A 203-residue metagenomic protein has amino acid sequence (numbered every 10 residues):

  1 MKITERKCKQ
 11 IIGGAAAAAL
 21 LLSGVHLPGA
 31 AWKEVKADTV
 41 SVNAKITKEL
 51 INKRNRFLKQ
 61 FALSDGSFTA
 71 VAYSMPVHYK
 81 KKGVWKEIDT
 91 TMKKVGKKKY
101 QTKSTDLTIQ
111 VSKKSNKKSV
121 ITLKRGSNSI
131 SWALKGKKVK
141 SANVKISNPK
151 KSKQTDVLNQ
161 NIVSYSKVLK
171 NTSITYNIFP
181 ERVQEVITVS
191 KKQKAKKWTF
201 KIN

Functional and structural regions predicted by a protein language model:
M1-K7: Short, Lys/Arg-rich N-terminal segment immediately upstream of the first membrane anchor
K7-A19: Sec-dependent N-terminal signal peptides
A16-A19, H26, V77: Intrinsically disordered, low-complexity serine/threonine-rich segments
L21-K33: C-terminal segment of classical bacterial N-terminal signal peptides
W32-N203: Extracytoplasmic/secretory N-terminal segments
